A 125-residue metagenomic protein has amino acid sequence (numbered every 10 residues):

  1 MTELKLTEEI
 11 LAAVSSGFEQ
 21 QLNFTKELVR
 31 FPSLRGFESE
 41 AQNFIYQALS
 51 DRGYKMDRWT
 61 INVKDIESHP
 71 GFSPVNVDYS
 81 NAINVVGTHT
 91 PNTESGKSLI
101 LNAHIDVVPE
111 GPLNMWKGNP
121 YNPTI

Functional and structural regions predicted by a protein language model:
T2-I125: Acidic/His- and Gly-rich active-site-bordering loop/insert found across diverse amide/peptide-bond hydrolases
